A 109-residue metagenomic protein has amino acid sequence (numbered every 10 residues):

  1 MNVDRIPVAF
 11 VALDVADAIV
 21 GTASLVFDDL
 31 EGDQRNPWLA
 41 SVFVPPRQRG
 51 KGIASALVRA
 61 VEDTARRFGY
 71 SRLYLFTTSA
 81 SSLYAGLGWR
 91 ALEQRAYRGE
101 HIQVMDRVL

Functional and structural regions predicted by a protein language model:
M1-R5: Short loop/turn motifs at secondary-structure junctions and domain boundaries
A9-V11, A18-D28, N36-W38, F43: Conserved beta-strand in the GNAT
F10, S71, L75-A80, E93-L109: C-terminal "cap" of GNAT-fold acetyltransferases
D28-L30, R47, A80: Short coil/turn motifs at secondary-structure junctions
W38, G69-S71, G88: Short loop/turn motifs at secondary-structure junctions
S41-V44, G50-D63, G86: Conserved acetyl-CoA-binding loop-helix of GNAT-fold acetyltransferases
T64-F68: Short alpha-helical functional segments enriched in proximate histidine and acidic residues
A85-R95: Conserved acetyl-CoA-binding loop of GNAT-fold acetyltransferases
